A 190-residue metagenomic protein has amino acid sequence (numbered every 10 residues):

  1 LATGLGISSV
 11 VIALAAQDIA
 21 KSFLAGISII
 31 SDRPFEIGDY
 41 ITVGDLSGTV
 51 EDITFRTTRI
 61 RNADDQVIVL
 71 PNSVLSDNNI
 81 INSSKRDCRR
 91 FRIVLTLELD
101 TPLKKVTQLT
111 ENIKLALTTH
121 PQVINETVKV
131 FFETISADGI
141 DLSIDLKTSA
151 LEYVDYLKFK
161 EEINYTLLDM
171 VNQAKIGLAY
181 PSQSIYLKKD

Functional and structural regions predicted by a protein language model:
A2-A15: Small-residue-enriched core segments of transmembrane alpha-helices in multipass membrane transport and channel
G6, D45-G48, T134: Transmembrane helix-bundle signature of multi-pass membrane transporters/permeases
I12, R59-R61, S143-D145: Short, acidic/hydrophobic/Gly-rich beta-strand patch recurrent on exposed beta strands that often constitutes part
A15-I19, D100: Hydrophobic transmembrane alpha-helical segments of multi-pass transport and channel proteins
D18-I30: Membrane-spanning helices that line or support transport/gating and their immediate boundary helices in channels
I27-I124: Soluble accessory domains appended to multi-pass membrane transport proteins
I81-S83, R89-R92, L97-D190: Solvent-exposed, non-transmembrane regulatory segments of membrane-associated proteins
